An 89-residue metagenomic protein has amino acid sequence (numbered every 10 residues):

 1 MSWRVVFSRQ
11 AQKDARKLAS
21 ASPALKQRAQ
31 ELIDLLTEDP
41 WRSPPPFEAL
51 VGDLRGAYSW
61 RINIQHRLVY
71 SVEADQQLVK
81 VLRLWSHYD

Functional and structural regions predicted by a protein language model:
M1-R4, Q12-Q30, V51, W60-D89: Enriched for short, Lys/Arg-rich terminal
D34-R61: A short, surface-exposed loop/turn module that caps and links secondary-structure elements
